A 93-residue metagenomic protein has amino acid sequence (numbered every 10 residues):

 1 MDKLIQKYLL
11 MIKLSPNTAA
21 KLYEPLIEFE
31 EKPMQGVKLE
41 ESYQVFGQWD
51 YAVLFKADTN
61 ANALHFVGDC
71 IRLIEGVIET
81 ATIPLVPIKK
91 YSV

Functional and structural regions predicted by a protein language model:
M1-V93: A compositional/biophysical signature of low hydrophobicity enriched in polar/charged and small residues
